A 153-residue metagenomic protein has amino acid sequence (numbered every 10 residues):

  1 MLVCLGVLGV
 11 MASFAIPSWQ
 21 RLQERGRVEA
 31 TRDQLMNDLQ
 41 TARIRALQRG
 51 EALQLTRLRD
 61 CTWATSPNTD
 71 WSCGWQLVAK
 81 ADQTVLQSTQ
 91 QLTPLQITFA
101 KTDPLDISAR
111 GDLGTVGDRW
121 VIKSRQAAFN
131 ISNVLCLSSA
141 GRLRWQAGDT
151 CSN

Functional and structural regions predicted by a protein language model:
M1-G6: N-terminal signal-anchor/signal peptide hydrophobic helix marking the start of the first transmembrane segment
V10, F14-I44, Q48, A52-N153: N-terminal helix-rich module
